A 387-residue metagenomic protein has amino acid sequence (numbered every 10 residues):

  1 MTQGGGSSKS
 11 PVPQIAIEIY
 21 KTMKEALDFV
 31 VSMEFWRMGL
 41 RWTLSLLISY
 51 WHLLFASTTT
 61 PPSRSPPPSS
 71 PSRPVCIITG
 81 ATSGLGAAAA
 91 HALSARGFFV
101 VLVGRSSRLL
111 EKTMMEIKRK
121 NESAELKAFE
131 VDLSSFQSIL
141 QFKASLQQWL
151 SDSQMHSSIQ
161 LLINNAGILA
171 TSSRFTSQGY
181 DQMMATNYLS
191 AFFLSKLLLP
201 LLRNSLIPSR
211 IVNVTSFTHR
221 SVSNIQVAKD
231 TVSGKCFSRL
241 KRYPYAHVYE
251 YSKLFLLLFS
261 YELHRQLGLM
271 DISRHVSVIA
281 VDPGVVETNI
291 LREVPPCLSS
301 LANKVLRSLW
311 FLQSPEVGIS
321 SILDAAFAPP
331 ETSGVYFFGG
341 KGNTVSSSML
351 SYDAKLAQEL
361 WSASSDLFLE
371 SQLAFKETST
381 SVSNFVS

Functional and structural regions predicted by a protein language model:
T2, G6-S8, P13-Y20, I139 (+3 more regions): C-terminal helical subdomain
T2, W36, S49-C297, L369-S379: Rossmann-fold NAD(P)H-dependent dehydrogenase/reductase core
T2-P67: N-terminal membrane-anchoring alpha-helices
G4, V31, K355, E359-S387: C-terminal helix/juxtamembrane-tail motif
H91, E111-M114, Y261, I319 (+4 more regions): Residues within alpha-helical segments
Q141, S145, F193, S321-D324 (+2 more regions): Alpha-helical elements of Rossmann-like donor-binding domains used by nucleotide-donor carbohydrate transfer enzymes
Q266-T332, F338-G340: SDR active-site lid
